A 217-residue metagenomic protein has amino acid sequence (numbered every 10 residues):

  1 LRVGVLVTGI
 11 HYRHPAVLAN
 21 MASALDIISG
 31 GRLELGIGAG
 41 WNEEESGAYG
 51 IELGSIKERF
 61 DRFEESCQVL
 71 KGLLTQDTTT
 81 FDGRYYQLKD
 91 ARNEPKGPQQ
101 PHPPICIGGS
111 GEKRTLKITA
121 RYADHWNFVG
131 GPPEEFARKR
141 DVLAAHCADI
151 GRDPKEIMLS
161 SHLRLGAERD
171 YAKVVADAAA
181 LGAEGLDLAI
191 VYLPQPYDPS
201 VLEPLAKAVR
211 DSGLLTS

Functional and structural regions predicted by a protein language model:
L1-S217: Active-site-adjacent structural elements that line small-molecule/cofactor binding pockets in enzymes
